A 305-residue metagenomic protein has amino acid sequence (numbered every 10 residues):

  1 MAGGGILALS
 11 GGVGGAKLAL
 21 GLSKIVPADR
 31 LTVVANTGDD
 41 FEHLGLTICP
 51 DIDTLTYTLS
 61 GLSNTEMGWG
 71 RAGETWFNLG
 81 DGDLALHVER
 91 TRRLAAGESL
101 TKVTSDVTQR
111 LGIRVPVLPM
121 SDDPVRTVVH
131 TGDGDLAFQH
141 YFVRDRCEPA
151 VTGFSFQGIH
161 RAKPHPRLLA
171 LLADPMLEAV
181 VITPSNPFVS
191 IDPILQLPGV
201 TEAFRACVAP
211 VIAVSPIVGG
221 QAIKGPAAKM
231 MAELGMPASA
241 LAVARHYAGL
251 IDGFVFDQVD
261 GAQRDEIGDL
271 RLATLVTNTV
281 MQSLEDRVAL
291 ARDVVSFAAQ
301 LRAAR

Functional and structural regions predicted by a protein language model:
A2-L7: Extreme N-terminal starter segment of soluble prokaryotic enzymes
K17-R30: A short, Lys/Arg-enriched amphipathic alpha-helix followed by its capping loop at the start of a domain
P27-D29, C207-V211, L272: A short helix->loop->beta-strand "cap" motif at the edges of active sites that frequently abuts
A28, A35-G158, L171-A173: Electropositive, gly/pro-rich neighborhoods at or near active sites that engage anionic ligands
T32-N36, P210-I217, G253-Q258: Short internal beta-strands
G38-D39, C207-K224, T279-Q282: Short, flexible loop segments at boundaries between secondary-structure elements
P193-E202: Charged helix-capping and loop-helix junction motifs
K224-R305: C-terminal functional extensions of proteins
